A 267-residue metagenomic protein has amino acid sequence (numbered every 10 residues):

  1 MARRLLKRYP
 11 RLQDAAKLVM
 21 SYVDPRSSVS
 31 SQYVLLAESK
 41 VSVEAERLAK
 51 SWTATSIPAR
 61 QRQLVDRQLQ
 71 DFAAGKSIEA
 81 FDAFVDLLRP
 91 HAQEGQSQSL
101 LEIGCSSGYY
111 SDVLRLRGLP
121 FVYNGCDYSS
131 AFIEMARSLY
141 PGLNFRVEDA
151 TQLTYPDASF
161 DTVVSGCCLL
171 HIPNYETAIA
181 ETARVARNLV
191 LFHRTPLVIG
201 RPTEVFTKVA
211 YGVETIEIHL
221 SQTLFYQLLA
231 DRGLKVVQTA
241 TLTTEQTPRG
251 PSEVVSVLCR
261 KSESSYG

Functional and structural regions predicted by a protein language model:
M1-S56: Membrane-proximal basic amphipathic "stem/tether" segments
I57-D82: Class I SAM-dependent methyltransferase Rossmann-like catalytic core, especially the SAM/SAH-binding loop
S77-Q96, Y109: Conserved alpha-helix/loop element of class I SAM-dependent methyltransferases that forms part of the SAM/SAH-binding
S107-T151: Class I SAM-dependent methyltransferase SAM/SAH-binding core
V164: A conserved beta-strand element that flanks and buttresses the S-adenosyl-L-methionine
I172-E181: A short, conserved alpha-helix within the catalytic core of class I
R187-P196: Conserved beta-strand signature within the Rossmann-like core of class I S-adenosyl-L-methionine
I216-G233: Short alpha-helix
